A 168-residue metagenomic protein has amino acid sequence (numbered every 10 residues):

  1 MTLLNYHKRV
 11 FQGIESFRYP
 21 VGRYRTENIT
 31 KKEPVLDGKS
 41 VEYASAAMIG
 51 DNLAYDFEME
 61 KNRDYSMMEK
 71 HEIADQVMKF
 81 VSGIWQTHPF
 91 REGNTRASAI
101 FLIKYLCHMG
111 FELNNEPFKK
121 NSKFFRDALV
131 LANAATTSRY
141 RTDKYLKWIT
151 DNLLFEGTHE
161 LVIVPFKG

Functional and structural regions predicted by a protein language model:
M1-G168: FIC/Doc superfamily catalytic core
